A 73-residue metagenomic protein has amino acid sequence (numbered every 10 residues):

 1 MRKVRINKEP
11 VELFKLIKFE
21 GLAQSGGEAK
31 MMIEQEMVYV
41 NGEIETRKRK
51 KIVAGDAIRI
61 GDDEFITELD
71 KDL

Functional and structural regions predicted by a protein language model:
M1-E9: A detector for short, charged/polar N-terminal pre-domain segments
V11-A54: A basic, amphipathic helix-loop patch mediating RNA/tRNA/ribosome contacts
R47-L73: C-terminal structural segments of small proteins and small subunits
